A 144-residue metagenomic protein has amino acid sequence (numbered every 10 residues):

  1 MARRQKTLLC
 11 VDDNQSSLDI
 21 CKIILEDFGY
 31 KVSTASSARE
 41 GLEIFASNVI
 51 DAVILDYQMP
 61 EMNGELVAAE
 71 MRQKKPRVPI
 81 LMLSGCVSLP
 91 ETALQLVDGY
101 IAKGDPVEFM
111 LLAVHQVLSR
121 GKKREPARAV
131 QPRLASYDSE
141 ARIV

Functional and structural regions predicted by a protein language model:
M1-T7, E108-V144: Non-catalytic signal-transmission and effector/linker regions of two-component phosphorelay proteins
Q15-S33: Two-component/phosphorelay signaling modules centered on CheY-like receiver
T34-E43, G64: Helix N-cap/capping motif at the beta->alpha junctions
E43, E65-P76: Short amphipathic alpha-helix used as the core "switch/output" element in two-component signaling
V49-D51, K75-P79: His-Asp phosphorelay/catalytic-motif detector in bacterial-type signaling
D56: Active-site residues of response regulator receiver
M59: Receiver (REC) domain active-site loop signature in two-component systems and cognate sites in sensor histidine kinases
